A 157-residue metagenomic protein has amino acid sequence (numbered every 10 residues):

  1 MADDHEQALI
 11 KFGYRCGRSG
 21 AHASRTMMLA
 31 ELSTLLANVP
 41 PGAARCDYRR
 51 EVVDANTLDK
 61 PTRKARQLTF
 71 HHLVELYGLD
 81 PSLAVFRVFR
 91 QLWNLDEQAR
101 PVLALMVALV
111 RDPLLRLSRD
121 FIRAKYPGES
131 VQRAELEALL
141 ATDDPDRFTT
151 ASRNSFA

Functional and structural regions predicted by a protein language model:
A2-L109, I122, V131: Eukaryotic partner-binding/assembly regions in large regulatory complexes
R45-E51, P127-R147: Short acidic, hydrophobic short linear motifs in intrinsically disordered regions
T57-T62, A141-F156: Short, positively charged loop/turn segments that connect secondary-structure elements
P101, L115, A134-E135: Intrinsic structural disorder
V107-R111, K125-R133, T149-F156: Short capping loops/turns at secondary-structure boundaries
R111-R119: Short, leucine-enriched amphipathic alpha-helices that occur as contiguous helical runs
S118-I122, E135, D144, R153-A157: Short, intrinsically disordered, charge-balanced linker/junction segments flanking boundaries in proteins
